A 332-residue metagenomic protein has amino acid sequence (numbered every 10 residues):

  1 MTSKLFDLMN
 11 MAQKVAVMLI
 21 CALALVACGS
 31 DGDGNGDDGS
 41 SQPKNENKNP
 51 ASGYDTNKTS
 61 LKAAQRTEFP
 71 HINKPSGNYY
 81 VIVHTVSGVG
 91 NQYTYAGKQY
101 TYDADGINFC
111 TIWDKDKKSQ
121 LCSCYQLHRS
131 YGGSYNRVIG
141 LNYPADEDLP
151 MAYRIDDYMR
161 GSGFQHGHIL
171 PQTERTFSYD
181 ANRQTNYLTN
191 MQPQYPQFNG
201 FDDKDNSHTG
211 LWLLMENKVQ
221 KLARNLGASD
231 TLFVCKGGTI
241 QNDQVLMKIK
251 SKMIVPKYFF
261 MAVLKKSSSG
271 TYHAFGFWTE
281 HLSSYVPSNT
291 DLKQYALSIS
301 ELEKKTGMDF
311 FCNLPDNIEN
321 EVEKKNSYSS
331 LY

Functional and structural regions predicted by a protein language model:
T2-A16: Bacterial N-terminal signal peptides that target proteins for export
L8, V17-M18, K252, G307: Short amphipathic alpha-helical "recognition" segments used for binding
M18-L19, T173: Hydrophobic positions within alpha-helical membrane elements
A24-A27: C-terminal motif of bacterial Sec signal peptides marking the signal peptidase cleavage site
G29-Y332: Domain-level detector for secreted/extracellular nuclease and nuclease-toxin modules, and for the ENPP-like C-terminal
